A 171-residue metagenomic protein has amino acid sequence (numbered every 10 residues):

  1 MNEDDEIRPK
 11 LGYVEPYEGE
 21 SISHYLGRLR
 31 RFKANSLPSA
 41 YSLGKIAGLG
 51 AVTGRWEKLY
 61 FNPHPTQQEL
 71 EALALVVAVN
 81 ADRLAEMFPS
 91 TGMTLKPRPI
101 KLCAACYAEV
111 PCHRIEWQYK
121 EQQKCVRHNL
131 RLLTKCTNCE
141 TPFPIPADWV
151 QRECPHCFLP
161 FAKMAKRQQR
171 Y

Functional and structural regions predicted by a protein language model:
M1-P99, A104, P111: A structured, charge-rich N-terminal accessory region that forms the first stable segment of a protein and links
L49-T53, V126, D148-W149: Short amphipathic alpha-helical patches
S90-M93, E109-E116, K120-V126: Catalytic micro-motifs at enzyme active sites that drive phosphoryl/nucleotidyl and oxygen chemistry
M93, Q123-R127, I145, H156-L159: Solvent-exposed, non-transmembrane amphipathic alpha-helical segments
K96-L102, Q118-E121, N129-L133, V150-E153: Short metal-coordination and nucleic-acid-contact micro-motifs, chiefly zinc-binding Cys/His arrays
A104-A108, K124-R127, N138, H156: Short, cysteine/histidine-rich loop/knuckle motifs that typically chelate Zn2+
Y107-V110, N129, F143, A147: Short, flexible loop/turn elements at secondary-structure junctions
T134-Y171: Domain-exit/linker segments immediately C-terminal to small folded modules
